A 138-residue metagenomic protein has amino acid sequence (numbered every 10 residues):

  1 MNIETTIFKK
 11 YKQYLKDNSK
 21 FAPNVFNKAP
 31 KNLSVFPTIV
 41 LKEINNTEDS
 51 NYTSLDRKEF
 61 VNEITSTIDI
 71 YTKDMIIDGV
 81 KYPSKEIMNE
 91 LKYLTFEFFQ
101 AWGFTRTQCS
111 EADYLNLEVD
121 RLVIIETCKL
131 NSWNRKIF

Functional and structural regions predicted by a protein language model:
M1-K10, T47-L55, E59-E63, W102-F138: Short, charged interaction patches at domain edges and termini
M1-K58, E86: Small/polar-rich, solvent-exposed N-terminal microdomains that initiate assembly or binding
L15-A22, F99-T107: Short secondary-structure junctions
A22-V25, T67, E111, E118: Intrinsically disordered, low-complexity peptide-like regions
P30-N32, I44-T47, K73-M75, N131-R135: Generic structural motif
K42, T67-Y71, T127-N131: Residue-level recognition of well-ordered beta-strand positions that form the cores of beta-sheet-rich folds across
T67-F96: Mid-chain, well-packed structural core segment of small domains
